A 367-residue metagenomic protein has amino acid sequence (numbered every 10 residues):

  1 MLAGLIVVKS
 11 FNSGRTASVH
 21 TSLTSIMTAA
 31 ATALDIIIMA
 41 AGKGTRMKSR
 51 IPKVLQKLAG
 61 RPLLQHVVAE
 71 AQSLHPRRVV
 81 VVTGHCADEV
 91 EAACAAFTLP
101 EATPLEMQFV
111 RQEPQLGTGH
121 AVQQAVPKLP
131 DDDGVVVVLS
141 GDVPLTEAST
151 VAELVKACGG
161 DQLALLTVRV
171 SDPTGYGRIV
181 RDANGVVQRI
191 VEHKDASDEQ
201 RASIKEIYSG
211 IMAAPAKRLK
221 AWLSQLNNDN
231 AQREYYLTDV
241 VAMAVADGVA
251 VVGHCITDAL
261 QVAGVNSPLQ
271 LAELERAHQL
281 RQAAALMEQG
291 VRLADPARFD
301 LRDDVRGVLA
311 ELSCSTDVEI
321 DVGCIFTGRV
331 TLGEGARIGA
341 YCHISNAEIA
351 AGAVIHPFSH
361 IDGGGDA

Functional and structural regions predicted by a protein language model:
L2-I6: Extreme N-terminal basic, low-complexity initiation segments that serve as generic localization/processing leaders
S10-S18, S22-S25: Low-acidity, Ser/Thr- and Arg-rich intrinsically disordered low-complexity segments
T21, I26-D35, P62-L139, V143-K156: Conserved N-terminal catalytic core of the sugar/cofactor nucleotidyltransferase
L23-A30, Q232-A367: Left-handed beta-helix
T28-S49: N-terminal nucleotide-binding beta1-loop-alpha1 segment
I51-K57, L226-D229: Short glycine-enriched, charge-decorated loop/helix-capping segments at active-site entrances that position
K57, L145, A213, G264-V265: Short aromatic/basic micro-patch
D88, T146-A231, V249: Conserved core of the sugar-phosphate nucleotidyltransferase
